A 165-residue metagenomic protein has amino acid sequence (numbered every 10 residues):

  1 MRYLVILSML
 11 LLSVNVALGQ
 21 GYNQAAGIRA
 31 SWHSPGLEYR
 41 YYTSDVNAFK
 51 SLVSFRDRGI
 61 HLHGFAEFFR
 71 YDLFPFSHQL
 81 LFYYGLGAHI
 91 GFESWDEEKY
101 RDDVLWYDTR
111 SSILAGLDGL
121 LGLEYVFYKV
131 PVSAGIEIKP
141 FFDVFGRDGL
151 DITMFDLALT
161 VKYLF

Functional and structural regions predicted by a protein language model:
Y3-V14: Sec-dependent N-terminal signal peptides
L18-N23, V46, Y71-L81, F127-A134: Short loop/turn motifs that connect adjacent beta-strands in outer-membrane beta-barrel proteins
Q20-H33, E38-D57, I136-F142: Transmembrane beta-strand segments that form the barrel wall of outer-membrane beta-barrel proteins
Y22, S31-P35, R58-L62, L80 (+2 more regions): Residues that define the transmembrane beta-barrel architecture of outer-membrane proteins
I28, L37-Y41, G64-R70, L86-I90 (+3 more regions): Residues on the lipid-exposed face of transmembrane beta-strands in outer-membrane beta-barrel proteins
H33-P35, V46, R58, Y71-L73 (+2 more regions): Sequence/structural signature of outer-membrane beta-barrel proteins
N47-S51, F92-I113, G146-D148: Flexible, solvent-exposed loop segments that connect beta-strands
Y128-F165: Predominantly the C-terminal beta-signal and adjacent terminal strand-loop region of outer-membrane beta-barrel
